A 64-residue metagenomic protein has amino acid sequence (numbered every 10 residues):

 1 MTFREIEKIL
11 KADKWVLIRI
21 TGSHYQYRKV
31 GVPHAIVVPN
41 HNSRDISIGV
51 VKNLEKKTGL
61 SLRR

Functional and structural regions predicted by a protein language model:
T2-K14: Amphipathic alpha-helical segments
K8, L17, V50-K52: A broad "ordered helical/assembly scaffold" signature
K14-I20: Short secondary-structure junctions
Y27-G31: Active-site beta-strand termini and strand-to-loop segments that position acidic
V32-A35, N40-R64: C-terminal structural segments of small proteins and small subunits
